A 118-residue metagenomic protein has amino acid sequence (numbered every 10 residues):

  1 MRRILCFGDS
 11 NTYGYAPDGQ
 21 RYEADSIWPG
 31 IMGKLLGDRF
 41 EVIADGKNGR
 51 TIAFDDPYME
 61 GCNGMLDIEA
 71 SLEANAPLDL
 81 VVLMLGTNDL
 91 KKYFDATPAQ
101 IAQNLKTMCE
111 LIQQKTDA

Functional and structural regions predicted by a protein language model:
M1-N48, A53-Y58, S71-E73, V81: Serine-esterase "nucleophile elbow" of acetyl-processing enzymes
D38, G61-A118: Alpha-helical cap/lid subdomain in secreted, periplasmic, or secretory-pathway luminal O-acyl-processing enzymes
